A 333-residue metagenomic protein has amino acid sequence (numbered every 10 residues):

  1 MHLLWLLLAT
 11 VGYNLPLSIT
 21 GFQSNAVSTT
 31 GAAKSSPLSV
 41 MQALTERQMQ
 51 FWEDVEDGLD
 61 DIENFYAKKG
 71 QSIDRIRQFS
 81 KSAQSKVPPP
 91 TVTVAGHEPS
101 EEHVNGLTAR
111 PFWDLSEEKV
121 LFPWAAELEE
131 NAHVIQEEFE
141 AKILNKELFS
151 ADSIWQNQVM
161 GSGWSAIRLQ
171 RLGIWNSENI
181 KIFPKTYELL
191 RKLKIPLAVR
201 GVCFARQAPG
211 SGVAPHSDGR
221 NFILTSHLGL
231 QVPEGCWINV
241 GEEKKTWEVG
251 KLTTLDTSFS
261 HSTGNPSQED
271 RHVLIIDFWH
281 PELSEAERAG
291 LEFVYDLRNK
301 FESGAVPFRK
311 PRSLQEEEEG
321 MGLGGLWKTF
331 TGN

Functional and structural regions predicted by a protein language model:
H2-A26: N-terminal chloroplast transit peptides
S18-L44, F51: N-terminal, immediately post-signal peptide pro-regions of secreted/luminal proteins
P37-R220, P233-C236, E285-N333: Fe(II)/2-oxoglutarate oxygenase catalytic core
V213-H216, W237-I238, L255, H261-S267: Short beta-strand His + acidic residue motifs that chelate non-heme Fe in jelly-roll/DSBH and cupin folds
L224-G229, T254, E269-S284: A short hydrophobic beta-strand segment most commonly corresponding to one strand of the jelly-roll/cupin
L230-V249: A short beta-strand-loop-beta hairpin characteristic of the jelly-roll/cupin
T246-S260: Conserved metal-binding segment of the jelly-roll/cupin
K251, H261-T263, D277, E287: C-terminal SET catalytic tail plus cysteine-rich post-SET Zn-binding segment of SAM-dependent SET-domain
